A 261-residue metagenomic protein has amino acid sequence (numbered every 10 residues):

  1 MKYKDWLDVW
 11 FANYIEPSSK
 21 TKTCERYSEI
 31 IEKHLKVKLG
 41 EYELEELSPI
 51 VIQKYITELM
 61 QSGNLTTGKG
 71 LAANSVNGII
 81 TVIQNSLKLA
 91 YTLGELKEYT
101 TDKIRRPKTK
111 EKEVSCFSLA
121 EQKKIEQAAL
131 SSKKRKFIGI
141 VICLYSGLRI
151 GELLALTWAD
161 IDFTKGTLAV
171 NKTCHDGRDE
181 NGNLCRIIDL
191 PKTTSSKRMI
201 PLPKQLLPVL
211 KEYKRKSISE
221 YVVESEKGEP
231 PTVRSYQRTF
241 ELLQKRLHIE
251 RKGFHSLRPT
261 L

Functional and structural regions predicted by a protein language model:
K4, F11-E95, E111, E229-S235 (+1 more regions): N-terminal core-binding DNA-recognition domain of tyrosine site-specific recombinases/integrases
I30, V51, T100-K103, E121 (+5 more regions): Ca2+-coordinating acidic residues in Ca2+-binding motifs
L35, I52, I83-S86, I104 (+5 more regions): Conserved hydrophobic/aromatic pocket- or pore-lining residues that grip, position, or stack substrates in active sites
E45, L96-Y99, K108-Q127, K136 (+4 more regions): DNA breakage-rejoining catalytic core of tyrosine-based enzymes
L47, T57, R106-T109, N171-T173 (+2 more regions): Generic beta-structure capping elements
L65, K69, Q127-K136, S146 (+3 more regions): Short, basic (Lys/Arg/His-rich) helix/loop patches that form interaction surfaces in the mid-to-C-terminal regions
K69-A73, N77-I79, T92-E98, D102-W158 (+2 more regions): Basic, Lys/Arg- and aromatic-enriched nucleic-acid-binding interface segment
D102-K103, K165-V170, V222, G253-S256: Short functional hotspots where side chains directly engage DNA or cofactors
